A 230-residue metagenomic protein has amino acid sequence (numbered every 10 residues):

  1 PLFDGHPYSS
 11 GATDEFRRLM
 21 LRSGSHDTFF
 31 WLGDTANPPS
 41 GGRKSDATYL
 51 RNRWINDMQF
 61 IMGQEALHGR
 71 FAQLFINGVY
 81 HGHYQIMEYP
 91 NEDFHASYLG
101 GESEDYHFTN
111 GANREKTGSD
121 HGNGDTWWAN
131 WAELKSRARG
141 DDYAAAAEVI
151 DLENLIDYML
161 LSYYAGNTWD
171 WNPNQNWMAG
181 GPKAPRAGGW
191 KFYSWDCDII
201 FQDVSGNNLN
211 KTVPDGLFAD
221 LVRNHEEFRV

Functional and structural regions predicted by a protein language model:
P1-R43, T48-L50, I61-L67, F71-T168: Internal "kinase-insert"/substrate-recognition segments embedded within catalytic cores of ATP-dependent enzymes
R53-D57, D157, V230: Solvent-exposed, polar/charged alpha-helical surfaces in well-ordered, non-transmembrane soluble domains, broadly
D57-F60, L67-R70, Q175-W177, G216: Short alpha-helical segments and helix-capping/turn motifs at coil-helix boundaries
A66-G69, W171-N174, G188-Y193, R229: Acidic/polar loop patches that form or flank catalytic/metal-binding clefts of enzymes that bind anionic ligands
F71-Q73, N167-K183: Catalytic-loop signature of eukaryotic-like protein kinases
V79, E148-I156, W169, P182-G189 (+3 more regions): Secondary-structure capping and boundary motifs in well-ordered enzyme cores
H95, N176, D203: Active-site-proximal flexible loops/turns
P185-V230: C-terminal catalytic region of ATP-dependent kinase domains
